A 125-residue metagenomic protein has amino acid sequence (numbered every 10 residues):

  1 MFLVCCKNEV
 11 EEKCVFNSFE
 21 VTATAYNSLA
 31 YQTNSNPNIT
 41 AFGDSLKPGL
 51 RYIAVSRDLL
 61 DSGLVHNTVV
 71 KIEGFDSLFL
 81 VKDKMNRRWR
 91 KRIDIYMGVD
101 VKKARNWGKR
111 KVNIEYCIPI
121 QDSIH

Functional and structural regions predicted by a protein language model:
F2-C5: C-terminal motif of bacterial Sec signal peptides marking the signal peptidase cleavage site
K7-H125: Solvent-exposed, well-ordered loop and adjacent helix/strand elements within mature globular domains that form
